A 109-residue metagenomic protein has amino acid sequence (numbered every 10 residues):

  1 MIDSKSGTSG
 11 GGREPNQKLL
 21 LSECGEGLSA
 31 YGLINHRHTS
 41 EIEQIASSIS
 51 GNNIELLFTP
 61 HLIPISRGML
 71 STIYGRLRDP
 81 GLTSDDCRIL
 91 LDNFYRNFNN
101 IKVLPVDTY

Functional and structural regions predicted by a protein language model:
D3-Y109: C-terminal substrate-binding/catalytic lobe of Rossmann-fold NAD(P)-dependent oxidoreductases
